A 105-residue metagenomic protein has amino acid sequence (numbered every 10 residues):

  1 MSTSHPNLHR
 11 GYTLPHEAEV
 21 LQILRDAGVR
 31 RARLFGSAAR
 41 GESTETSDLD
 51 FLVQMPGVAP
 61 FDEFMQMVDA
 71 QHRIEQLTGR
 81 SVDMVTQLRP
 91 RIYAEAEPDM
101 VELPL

Functional and structural regions predicted by a protein language model:
M1-R31, R40-G41, P56-L105: Catalytic core of pol beta-like nucleotidyltransferases
L24, L49-L52: Generic leucine side-chain signal with a strong bias for well-ordered alpha-helical environments
S43-D48: A short, glycine/Asx- and small/polar-enriched loop/turn that sits immediately N-terminal to a beta-strand
